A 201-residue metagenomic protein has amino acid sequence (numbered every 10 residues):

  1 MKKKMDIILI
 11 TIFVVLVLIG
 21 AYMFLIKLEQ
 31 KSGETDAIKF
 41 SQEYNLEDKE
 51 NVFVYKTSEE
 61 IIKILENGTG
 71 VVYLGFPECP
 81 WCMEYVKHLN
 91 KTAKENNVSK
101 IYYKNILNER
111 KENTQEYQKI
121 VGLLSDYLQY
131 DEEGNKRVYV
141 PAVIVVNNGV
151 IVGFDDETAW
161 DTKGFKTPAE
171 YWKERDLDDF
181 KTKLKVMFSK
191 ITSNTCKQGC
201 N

Functional and structural regions predicted by a protein language model:
M1-N51, S193, K197, N201: N-terminal targeting signals for export/organelle localization
E50-Y55, L74, V98-G122: Thiol-based oxidoreductase modules, predominantly thioredoxin-like and allied folds used for disulfide exchange
V52-T69: A short beta-strand-turn-helix
L65-P77, L89: Short active-site neighborhood of thiol/selenol oxidoreductases, capturing the structured segment around
N67-V72, N96-K100, V140, N147-N148: Loop/turn elements at helix/coil->beta-strand transitions in domains of secreted/extracellular proteins
C79-C82, V143: The canonical Cys-X-X-Cys-His
W81-N96: Typically the conserved alpha-helix immediately C-terminal to a functionally engaged Cys/Sec in thioredoxin-like
E133-N201: Non-catalytic, surface beta->alpha helical segment in thiol-disulfide oxidoreductase systems
